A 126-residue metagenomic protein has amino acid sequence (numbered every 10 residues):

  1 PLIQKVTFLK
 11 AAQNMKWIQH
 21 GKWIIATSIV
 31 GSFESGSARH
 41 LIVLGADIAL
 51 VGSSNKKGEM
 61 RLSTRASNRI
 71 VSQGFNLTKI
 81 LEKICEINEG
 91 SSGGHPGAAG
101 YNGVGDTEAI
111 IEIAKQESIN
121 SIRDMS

Functional and structural regions predicted by a protein language model:
P1-L44: Glycine-rich, Lys/Arg-enriched anion-binding loops that position phosphate/diphosphate groups for phosphoryl
A26-S126: Glycine-rich, acidic loop segments that terminate in or are immediately followed by a histidine
